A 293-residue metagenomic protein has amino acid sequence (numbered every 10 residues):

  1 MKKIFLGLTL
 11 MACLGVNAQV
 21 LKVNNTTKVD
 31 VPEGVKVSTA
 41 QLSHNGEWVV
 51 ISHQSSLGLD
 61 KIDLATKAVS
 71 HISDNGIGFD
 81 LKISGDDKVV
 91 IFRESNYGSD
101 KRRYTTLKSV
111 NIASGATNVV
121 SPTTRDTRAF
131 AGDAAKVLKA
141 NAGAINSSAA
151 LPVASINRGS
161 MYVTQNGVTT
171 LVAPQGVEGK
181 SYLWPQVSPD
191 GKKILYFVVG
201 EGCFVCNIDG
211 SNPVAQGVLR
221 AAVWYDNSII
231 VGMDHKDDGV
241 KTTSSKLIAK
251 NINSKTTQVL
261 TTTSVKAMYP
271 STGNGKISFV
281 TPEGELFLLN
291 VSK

Functional and structural regions predicted by a protein language model:
M1-L21: Bacterial Sec-dependent N-terminal signal peptides
Q19-K293: Sequence signature of WD/YWTD-type beta-propeller architectures
